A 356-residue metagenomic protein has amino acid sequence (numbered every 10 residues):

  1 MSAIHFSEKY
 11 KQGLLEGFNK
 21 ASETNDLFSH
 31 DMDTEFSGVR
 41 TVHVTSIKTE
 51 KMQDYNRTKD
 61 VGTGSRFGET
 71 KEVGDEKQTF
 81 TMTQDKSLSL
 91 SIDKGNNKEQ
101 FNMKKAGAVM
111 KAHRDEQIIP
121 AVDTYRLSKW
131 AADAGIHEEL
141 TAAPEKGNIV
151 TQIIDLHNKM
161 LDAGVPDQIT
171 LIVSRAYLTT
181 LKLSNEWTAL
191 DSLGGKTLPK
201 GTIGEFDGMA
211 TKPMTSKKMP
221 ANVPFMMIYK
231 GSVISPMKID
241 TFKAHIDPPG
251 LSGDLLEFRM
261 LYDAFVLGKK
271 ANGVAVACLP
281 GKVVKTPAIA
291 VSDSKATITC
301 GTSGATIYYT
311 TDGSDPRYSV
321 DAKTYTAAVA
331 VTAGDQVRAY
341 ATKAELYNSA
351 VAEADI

Functional and structural regions predicted by a protein language model:
M1-F36, M237-V284: Protruding loop/beta-arch "assembly-hinge" segments enriched in small, turn-prone residues
M1-F80: N-terminal "assembly arms/tails" that initiate or stabilize quaternary assembly in self-assembling proteins
I4, L14, S22, L27 (+7 more regions): Signature of extracytoplasmic/envelope-associated structural regions
G38, V42-H43, M160-A244, D335: Extended oligomerization regions of viral-like shell subunits
M52-Y55, L90-S91, T180-L183: Short helix/loop capping segments that flank catalytic or ligand/cofactor-binding pockets
E69-A106: Long, hydrophobic/aromatic-enriched structural stretches that serve as scaffold segments
K94-A163, C278-P280, D335: Alpha-helical scaffold segments that mediate packing/assembly in large oligomeric complexes
L279-I356: Short, compositionally stereotyped local motifs that mark structural "simplifiers"
